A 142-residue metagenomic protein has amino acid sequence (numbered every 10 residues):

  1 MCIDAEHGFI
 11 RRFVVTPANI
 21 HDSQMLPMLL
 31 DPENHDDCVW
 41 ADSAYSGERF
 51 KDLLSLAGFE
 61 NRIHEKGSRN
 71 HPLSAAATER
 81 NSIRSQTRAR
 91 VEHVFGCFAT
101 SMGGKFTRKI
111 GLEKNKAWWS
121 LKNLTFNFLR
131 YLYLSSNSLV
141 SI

Functional and structural regions predicted by a protein language model:
M1-S55, L121, T125: Polybasic low-complexity intrinsically disordered regions
A5, E65-G67, A99: Short, small-residue-rich loop/turn micro-motifs
T16, G67-R69: Short, solvent-exposed coil/turn elements at secondary-structure transition points
Q24, R49, N70-A77: Short, charged, surface-exposed secondary-structure boundary motifs
S43, E65-K66, H93: Short secondary-structure boundary segments
A57, A77-I142: Basic, amphipathic alpha-helical segments enriched in Lys/Arg and hydrophobic/aromatic residues
A57-E65: Short hydrophobic/aromatic-enriched beta-strand-loop microsegments
